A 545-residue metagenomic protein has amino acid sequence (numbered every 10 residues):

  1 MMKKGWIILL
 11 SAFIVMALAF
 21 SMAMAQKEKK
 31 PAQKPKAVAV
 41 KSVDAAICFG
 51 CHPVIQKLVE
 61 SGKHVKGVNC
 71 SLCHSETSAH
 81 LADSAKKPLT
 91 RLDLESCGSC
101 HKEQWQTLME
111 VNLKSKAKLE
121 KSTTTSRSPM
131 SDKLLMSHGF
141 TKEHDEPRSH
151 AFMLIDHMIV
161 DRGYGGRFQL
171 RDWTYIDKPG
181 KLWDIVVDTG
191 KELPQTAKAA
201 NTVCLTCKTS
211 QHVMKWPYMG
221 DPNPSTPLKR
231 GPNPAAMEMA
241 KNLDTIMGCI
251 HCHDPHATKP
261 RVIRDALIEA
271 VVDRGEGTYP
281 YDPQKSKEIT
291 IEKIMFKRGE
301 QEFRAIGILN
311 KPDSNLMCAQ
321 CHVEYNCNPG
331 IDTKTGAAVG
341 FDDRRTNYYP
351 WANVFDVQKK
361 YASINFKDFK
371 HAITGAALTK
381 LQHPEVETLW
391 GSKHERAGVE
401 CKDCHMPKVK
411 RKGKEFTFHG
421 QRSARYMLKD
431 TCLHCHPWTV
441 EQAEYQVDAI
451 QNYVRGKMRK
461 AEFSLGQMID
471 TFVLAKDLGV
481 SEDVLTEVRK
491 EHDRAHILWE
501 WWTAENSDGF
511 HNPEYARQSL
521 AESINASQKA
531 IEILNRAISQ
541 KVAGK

Functional and structural regions predicted by a protein language model:
M1-L10: Bacterial N-terminal signal peptides that target proteins for export
L10-A19: Bacterial N-terminal signal peptides
S21-A25: Boundary at the C-terminal end of the N-terminal hydrophobic targeting segment
Q26-K36, K57-V68, T77-V186, V213-D403 (+1 more regions): Primarily the internal scaffold of c-type cytochrome electron-transfer domains, especially repeated/multiheme c-type
V38-A46: Local sequence-structure signature of Cys/Sec-based thiol-disulfide redox active-site neighborhoods
C73-S75: General zinc-binding finger modules coordinated by cysteine/histidine
D188-T189, P194-V213: A cross-kingdom signal targeting lumenal/periplasmic-facing segments of multi-pass membrane and secretory-pathway
